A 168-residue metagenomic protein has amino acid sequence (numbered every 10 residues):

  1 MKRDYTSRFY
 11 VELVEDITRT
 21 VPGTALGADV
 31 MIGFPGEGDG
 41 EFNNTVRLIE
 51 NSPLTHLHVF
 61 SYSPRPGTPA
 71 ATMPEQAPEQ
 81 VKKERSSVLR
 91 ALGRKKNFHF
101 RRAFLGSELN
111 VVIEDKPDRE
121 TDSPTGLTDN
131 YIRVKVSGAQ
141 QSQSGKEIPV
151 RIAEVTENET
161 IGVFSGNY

Functional and structural regions predicted by a protein language model:
M1-H56, Y62-V81: Conserved non-cysteine loop/helix-boundary elements of the Radical SAM core domain that shape
L13, L26, L48, L54-L57 (+4 more regions): Generic detector of leucine side chains in alpha-helical contexts
G27-M31, F60-Y62, E114, D129 (+1 more regions): Generic beta-strand/beta-sheet core signal
T72-Y168: Terminal RNA-binding accessory module
